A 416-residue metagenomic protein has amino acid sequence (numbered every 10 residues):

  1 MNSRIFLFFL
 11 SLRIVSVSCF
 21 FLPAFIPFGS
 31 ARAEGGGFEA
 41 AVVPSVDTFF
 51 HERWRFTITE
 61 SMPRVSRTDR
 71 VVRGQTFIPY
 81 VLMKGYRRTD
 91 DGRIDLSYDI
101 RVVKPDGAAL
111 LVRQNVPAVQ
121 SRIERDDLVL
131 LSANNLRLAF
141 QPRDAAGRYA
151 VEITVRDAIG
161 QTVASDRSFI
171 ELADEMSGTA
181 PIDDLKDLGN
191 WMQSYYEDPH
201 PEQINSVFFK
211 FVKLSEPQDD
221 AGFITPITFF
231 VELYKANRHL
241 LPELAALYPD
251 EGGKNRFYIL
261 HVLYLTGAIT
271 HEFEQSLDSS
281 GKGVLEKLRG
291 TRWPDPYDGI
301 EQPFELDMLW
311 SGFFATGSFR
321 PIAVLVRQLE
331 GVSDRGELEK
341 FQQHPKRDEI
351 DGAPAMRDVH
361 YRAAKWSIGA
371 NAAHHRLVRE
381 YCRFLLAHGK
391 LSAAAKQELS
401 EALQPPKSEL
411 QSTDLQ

Functional and structural regions predicted by a protein language model:
M1-L10: N-terminal secretory signal peptides that target proteins for export/translocation
F9-P27: Bacterial N-terminal signal peptides
F28-R32: Sec/Tat signal peptide C-region and signal peptidase I cleavage site
E34-G178: Intrinsically disordered, low-complexity terminal regions enriched in Ser/Thr/Pro/Gly and charged residues
S177-Q416: Non-catalytic all-alpha helical scaffold/repeat segments
